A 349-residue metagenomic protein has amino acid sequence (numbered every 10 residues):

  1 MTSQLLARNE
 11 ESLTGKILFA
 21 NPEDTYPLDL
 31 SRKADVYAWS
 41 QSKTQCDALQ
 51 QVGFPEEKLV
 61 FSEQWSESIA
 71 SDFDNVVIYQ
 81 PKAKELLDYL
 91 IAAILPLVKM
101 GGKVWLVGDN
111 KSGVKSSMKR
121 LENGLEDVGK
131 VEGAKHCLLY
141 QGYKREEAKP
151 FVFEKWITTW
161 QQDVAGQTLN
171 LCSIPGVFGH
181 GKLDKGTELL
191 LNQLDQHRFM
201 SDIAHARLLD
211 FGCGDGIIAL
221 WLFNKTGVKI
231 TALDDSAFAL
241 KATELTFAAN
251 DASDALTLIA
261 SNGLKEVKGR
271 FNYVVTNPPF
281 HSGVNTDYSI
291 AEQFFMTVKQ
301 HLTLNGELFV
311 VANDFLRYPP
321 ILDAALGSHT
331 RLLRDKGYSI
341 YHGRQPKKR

Functional and structural regions predicted by a protein language model:
M1-P55, K185-T276: Conserved SAM/SAH cofactor-binding pocket of Class I
Q41, D109, D234-A239, I290 (+1 more regions): Short beta->alpha hinge that forms the Motif I/post-I loop of the SAM-binding pocket
F73-Y79, F271-P279, F309: Short SAM/SAH-binding signature in class I
L86-V164: N-terminal auxiliary segments of SAM/dcSAM-dependent transferases
V98-M100, A252, L302-L304: Helix-to-beta-strand junctions that scaffold the AdoMet/dcAdoMet cofactor pocket in Class I SAM-dependent enzymes
K135-A204: SAM-dependent Rossmann-like transferase core, predominantly class I methyltransferases with a strong bias toward
A237-F238, V275-K299: Mobile active-site "lid"/loop adjacent to the S-adenosyl-L-methionine
H301, L308-R349: C-terminal catalytic and target-recognition region of SAM-dependent MTase-like enzymes, primarily methyltransferases
